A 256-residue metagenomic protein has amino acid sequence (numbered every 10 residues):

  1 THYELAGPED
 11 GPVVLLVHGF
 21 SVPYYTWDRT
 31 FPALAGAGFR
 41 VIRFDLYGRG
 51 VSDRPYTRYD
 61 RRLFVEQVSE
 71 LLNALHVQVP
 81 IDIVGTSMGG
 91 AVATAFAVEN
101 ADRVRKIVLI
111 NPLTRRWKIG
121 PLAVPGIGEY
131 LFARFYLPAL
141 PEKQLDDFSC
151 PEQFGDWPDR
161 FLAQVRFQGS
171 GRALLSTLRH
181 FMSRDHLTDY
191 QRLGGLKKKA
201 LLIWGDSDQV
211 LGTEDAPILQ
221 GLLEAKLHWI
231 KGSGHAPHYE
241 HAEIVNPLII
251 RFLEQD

Functional and structural regions predicted by a protein language model:
T1-V13, G36-F39, E70, V77-Q78 (+2 more regions): Alpha/beta-hydrolase fold catalytic core
E4, R43-V84, P247: Active-site loop/oxyanion-hole signature of alpha/beta-hydrolase fold enzymes
E4-V51: Conserved HGGG/HGGXW glycine-rich cap/lid loop of the alpha/beta-hydrolase fold
T94-E99, V104-F135: Flexible "cap/lid" loop of the alpha/beta hydrolase fold
I119-P121, R134-G195: Conserved alpha/beta-hydrolase catalytic His-Asp/Glu region
L196, L202-W204: Short beta-strand/loop motif that positions the catalytic acidic residue of the alpha/beta-hydrolase fold
S207-L211: Acidic catalytic loop of the alpha/beta-hydrolase fold
A225-D256: Catalytic active-site module of serine/aspartate enzymes centered on a nucleophile-bearing elbow/loop
